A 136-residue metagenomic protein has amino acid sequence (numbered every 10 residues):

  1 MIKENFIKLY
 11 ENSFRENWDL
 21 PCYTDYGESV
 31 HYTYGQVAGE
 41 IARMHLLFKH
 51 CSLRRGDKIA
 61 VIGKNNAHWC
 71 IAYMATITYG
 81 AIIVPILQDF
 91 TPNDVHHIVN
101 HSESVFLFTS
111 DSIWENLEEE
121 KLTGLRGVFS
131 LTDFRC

Functional and structural regions predicted by a protein language model:
M1-C22, G39: A short N-terminal helical cap/helix-turn-helix that marks the beginning of AMP-binding/adenylate-forming
I2, C22-N66, C70-M74, T91-H96: Conserved AMP-binding/adenylate-forming core of the ANL superfamily
E11, F48, A60, W69 (+4 more regions): Residue-level detection of beta-strand scaffold positions
D19, A72, G124: Residue-level signal for beta-strand positions within conserved beta-sheet cores that form or flank
C51, T78-C136: Structural core segment of the AMP-binding/adenylate-forming
